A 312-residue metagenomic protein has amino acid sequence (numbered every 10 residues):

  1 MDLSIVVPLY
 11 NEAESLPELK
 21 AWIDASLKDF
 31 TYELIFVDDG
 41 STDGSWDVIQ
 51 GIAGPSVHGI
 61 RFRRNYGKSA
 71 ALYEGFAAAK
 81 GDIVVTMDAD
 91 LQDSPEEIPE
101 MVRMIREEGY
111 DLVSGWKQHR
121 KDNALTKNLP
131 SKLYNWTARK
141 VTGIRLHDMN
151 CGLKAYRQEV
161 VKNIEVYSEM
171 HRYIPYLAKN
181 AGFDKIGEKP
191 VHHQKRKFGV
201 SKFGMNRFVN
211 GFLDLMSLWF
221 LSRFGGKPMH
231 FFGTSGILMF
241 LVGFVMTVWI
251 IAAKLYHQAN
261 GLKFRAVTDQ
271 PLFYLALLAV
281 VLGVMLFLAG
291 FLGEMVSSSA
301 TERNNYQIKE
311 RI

Functional and structural regions predicted by a protein language model:
D2-S4, E33: Cell-envelope/extracellular polymer assembly enzymes that use nucleotide-activated donors
E12-S15, S41, K68, S94: Donor nucleotide-sugar binding loop of glycosyltransferases
E12-S26: Short, well-formed alpha-helical segments that are part of the catalytic scaffolds of diverse glycosyltransferases
K20, T31-S41, I60-R61: Short beta-strand/loop segment that forms part of the nucleotide-sugar
D38-D47, L91-Q92: A conserved acidic beta->alpha catalytic loop
H58-R64, K68-A78, I83, P95-Y173 (+3 more regions): Acceptor/aglycone-binding surface of glycosyltransferases and processive sugar-polymer synthases
Y176-I312: Hydrophobic helical membrane-anchoring modules
